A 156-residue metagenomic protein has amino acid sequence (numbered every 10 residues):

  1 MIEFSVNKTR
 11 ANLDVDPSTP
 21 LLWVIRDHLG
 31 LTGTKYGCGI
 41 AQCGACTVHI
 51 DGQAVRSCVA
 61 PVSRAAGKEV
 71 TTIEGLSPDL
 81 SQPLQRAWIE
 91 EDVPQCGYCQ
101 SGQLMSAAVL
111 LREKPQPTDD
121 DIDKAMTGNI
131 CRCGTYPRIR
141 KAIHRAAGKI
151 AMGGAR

Functional and structural regions predicted by a protein language model:
M1-R156: Signature of N-terminal electron-transfer/Fe-S-associated modules in redox systems
